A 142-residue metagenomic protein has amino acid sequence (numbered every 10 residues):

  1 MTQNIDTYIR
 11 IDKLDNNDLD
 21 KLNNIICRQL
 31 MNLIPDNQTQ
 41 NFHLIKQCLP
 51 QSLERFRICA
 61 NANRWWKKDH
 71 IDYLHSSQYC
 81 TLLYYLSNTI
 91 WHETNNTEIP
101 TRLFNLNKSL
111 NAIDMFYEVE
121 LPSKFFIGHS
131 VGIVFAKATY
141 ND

Functional and structural regions predicted by a protein language model:
M1-S109: Terminal amphipathic alpha-helical/low-complexity segments used for targeting or macromolecular assembly
K108-D142: Structural signal for interior beta-strand "rungs" in well-ordered beta-sheet cores of soluble enzyme domains
